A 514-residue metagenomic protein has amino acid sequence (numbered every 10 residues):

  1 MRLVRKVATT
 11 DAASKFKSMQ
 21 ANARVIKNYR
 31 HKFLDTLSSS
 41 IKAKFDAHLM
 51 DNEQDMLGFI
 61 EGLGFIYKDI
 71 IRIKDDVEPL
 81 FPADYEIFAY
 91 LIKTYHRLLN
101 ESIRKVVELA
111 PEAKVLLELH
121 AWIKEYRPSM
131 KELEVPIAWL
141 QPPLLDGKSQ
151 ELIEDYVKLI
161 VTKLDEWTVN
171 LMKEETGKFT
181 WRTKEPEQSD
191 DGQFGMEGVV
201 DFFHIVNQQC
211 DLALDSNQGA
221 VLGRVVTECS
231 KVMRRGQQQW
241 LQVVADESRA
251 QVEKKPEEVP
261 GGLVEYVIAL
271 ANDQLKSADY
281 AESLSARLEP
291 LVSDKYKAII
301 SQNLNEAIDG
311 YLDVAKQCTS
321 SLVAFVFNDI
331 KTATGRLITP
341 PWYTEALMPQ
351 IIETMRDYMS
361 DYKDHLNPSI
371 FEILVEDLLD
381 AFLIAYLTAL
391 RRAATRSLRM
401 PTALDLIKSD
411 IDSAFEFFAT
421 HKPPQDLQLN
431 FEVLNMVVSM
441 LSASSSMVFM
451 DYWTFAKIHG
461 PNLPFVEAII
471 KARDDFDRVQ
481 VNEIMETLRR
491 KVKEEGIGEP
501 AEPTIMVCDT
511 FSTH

Functional and structural regions predicted by a protein language model:
M1-A23, K27-R30, I92-T94, L99-S102 (+4 more regions): Extended alpha-helical "rod" scaffolds
M1-W181: Extended, noncatalytic alpha-helical scaffold/tether regions
M56-L63, Y85-A89, A113, Q150-V157 (+5 more regions): Amphipathic, non-membrane alpha-helical segments in soluble helical-bundle scaffolds
Y67-I70, V161, F203, N207 (+3 more regions): Hydrophobic faces of stable alpha-helices that mediate helix-helix packing
I73-V77, D211, M355, M359-S360: Compositionally biased, charge-rich terminal segments
K173-G192, S248-P256, G335, T339: Acidic, Ser/Thr- and Gly/Pro-rich intrinsically disordered linkers and low-complexity segments that flank or connect
T180-D211, D215, T227, K231-A245: Long, charge-rich alpha-helical interaction segments
